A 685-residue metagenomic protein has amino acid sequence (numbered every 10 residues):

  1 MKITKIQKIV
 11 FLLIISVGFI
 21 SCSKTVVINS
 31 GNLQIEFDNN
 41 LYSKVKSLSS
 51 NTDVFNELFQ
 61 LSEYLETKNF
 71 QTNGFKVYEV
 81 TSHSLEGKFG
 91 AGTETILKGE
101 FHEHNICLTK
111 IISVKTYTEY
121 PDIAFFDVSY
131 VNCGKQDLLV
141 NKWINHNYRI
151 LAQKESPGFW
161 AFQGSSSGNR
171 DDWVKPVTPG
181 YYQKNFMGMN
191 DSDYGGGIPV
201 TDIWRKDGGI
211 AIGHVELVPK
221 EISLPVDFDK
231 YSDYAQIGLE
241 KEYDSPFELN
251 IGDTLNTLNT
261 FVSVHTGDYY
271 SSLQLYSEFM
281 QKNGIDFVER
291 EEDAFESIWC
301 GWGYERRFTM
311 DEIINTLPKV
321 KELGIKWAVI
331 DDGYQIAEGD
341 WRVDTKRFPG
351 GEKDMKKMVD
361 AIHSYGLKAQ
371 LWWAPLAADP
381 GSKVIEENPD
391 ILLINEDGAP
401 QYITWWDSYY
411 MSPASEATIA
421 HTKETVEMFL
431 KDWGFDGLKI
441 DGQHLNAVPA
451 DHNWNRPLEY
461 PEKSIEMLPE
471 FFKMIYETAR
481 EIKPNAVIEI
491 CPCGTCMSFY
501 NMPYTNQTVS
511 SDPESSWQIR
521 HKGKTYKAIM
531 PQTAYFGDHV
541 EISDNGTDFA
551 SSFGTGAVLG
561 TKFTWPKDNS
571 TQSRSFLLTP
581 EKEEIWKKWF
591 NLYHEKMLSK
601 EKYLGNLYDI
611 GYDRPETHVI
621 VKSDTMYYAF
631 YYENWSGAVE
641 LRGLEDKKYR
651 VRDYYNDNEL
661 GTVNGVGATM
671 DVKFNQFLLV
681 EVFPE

Functional and structural regions predicted by a protein language model:
K24-F37, S43-F228, N656-L660: Polysaccharide-binding surfaces and accessory modules of carbohydrate-active proteins
I35-F37, F247, D253, T257 (+2 more regions): Active-site-proximal substrate-binding groove within the catalytic cores of carbohydrate-active enzymes
N73-Y78, V264-D286, W327-V329, G350-T404 (+1 more regions): Glycine-rich, aromatic-flanked loop segments that form ligand/cofactor-binding clefts across common enzyme folds
D137, H214-Q281: Extended acidic/polar, glycine-enriched regions that form or flank non-catalytic beta-rich accessory modules
E289-I298, E305-R307, L371, P375-D432 (+1 more regions): Active-site-adjacent "subsite" loops/lids of carbohydrate-active enzymes
E296-D311, E338-E352, T404-K423, W454-L468: The substrate-binding groove and active-site-proximal loops of carbohydrate-active enzymes, especially glycoside
E312-Y334, D432-G434: Catalytic domains of carbohydrate-active enzymes, especially glycoside hydrolases
L317, D340-G350, A377-Y402, H452-W454 (+2 more regions): Aromatic- and acidic-residue-enriched segments that line the glycan-binding/catalytic groove of carbohydrate-active
